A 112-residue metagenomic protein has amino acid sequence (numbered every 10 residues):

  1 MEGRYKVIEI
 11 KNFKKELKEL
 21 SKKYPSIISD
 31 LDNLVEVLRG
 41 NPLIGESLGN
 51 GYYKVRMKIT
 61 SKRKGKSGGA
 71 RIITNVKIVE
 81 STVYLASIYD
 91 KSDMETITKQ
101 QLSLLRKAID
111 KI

Functional and structural regions predicted by a protein language model:
M1, A70, N75-I112: Enriched for short, Lys/Arg-rich terminal
M1-D30: Arg/Lys-rich, positively charged N-terminal/basic patches that mediate binding to nucleic acids
V7, P25-I28, G49, S67 (+1 more regions): Non-catalytic, surface-exposed connector residues within folded enzymatic/regulatory domains
E16, D30, L34, L105-A108: A ubiquitous structural signal for well-ordered alpha-helices
E16-L20, N41, S92: Alpha-helix C-capping/helix-to-loop hinge sites
K22, G40, K107-K111: Short, intrinsically disordered, mixed-charge
S26-I44: Compact soluble domain cores
L43-I88: Basic/aromatic recognition patch in beta-strand/loop cores that engages polyanionic ligands
